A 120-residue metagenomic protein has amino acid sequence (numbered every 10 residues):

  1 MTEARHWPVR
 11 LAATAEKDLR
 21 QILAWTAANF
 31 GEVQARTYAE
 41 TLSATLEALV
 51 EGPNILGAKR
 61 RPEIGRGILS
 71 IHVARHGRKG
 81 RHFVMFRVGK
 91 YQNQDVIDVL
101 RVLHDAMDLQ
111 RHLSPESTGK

Functional and structural regions predicted by a protein language model:
M1-T41, T45: Arg/Lys-rich, positively charged N-terminal/basic patches that mediate binding to nucleic acids
T2, R75-K120: Enriched for short, Lys/Arg-rich terminal
H6, I68, R81-F83: Short coil/loop residues immediately preceding or within conserved phosphate-binding loops of NTP-utilizing enzyme
R10, H72, D98: Conserved beta-strand segments that form the floor/walls of ligand-binding pockets within enzyme and binding domains
T14-L23, L49, I55, K59-R61 (+1 more regions): Conserved N-terminal glycine/acidic-rich loop preference
V33, E40, A44, R60 (+2 more regions): Residue-level signal for alpha-helical context at structural boundaries
E47-R78: A short, surface-exposed loop/turn module that caps and links secondary-structure elements
